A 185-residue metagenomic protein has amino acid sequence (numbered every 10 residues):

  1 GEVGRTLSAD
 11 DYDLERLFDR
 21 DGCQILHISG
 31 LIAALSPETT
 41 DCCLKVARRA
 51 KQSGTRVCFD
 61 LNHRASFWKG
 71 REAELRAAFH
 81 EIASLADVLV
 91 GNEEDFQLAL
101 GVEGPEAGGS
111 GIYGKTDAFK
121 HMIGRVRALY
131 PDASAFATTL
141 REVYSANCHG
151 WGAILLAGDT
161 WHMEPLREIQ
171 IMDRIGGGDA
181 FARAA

Functional and structural regions predicted by a protein language model:
G1-D41: Conserved phosphate-binding/catalytic loop of the ribokinase/pfkB sugar-kinase fold
I25-H27, C58, V90, A137: Structural motif
I28, D159-Q170: Glycine/charged-rich beta-loop-alpha catalytic/anionic-binding loops adjacent to active sites
S29-S36, R64-F67, G109-G111: Surface-exposed cleft-lining segments at the edges of enzyme active sites
L44-K51, R127: Surface-exposed amphipathic alpha-helices with a cationic face
S53, S66-D159: Conserved phosphate/ATP/ADP-binding segment of small-molecule kinases
G54-N62: Short beta-strand/loop segments at the ligand-binding rim of alpha/beta enzyme cores
M172-A185: Short, small-residue alpha-helix embedded
